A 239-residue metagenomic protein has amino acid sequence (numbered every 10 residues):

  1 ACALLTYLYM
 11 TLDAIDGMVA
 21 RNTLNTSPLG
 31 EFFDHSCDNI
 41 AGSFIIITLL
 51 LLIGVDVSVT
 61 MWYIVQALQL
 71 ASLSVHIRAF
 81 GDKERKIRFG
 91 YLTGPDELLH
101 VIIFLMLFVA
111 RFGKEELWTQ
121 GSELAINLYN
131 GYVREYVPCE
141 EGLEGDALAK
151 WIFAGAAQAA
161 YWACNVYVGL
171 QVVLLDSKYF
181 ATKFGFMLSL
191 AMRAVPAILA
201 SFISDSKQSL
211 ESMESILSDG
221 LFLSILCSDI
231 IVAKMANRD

Functional and structural regions predicted by a protein language model:
A1-E31, I45-L49, T60-S74: Membrane-embedded alpha-helical segments that form the functional core of polytopic membrane enzymes, especially those
A3, D34, A41, W62-V65 (+3 more regions): Alpha-helical transmembrane segments of integral membrane proteins, emphasizing hydrophobic/aromatic residues
T11-I15, S36, I40, I77: Active-site His/Glu-centered metal-binding helix of metallohydrolases
A20, L24-C37, I87-T93: Juxtamembrane helix-capping/reentrant segments at transmembrane boundaries
G30-I46, G94-V101: Alpha-helical transmembrane segments that form the membrane-embedded catalytic/substrate-binding core of multi-pass
I40-I53, I103-V109: Membrane-interfacial alpha-helical segments at the cytosolic side of multi-pass membrane proteins
V55-V59: Membrane-interfacial helix-loop-helix connectors in multipass membrane proteins
Q69-D239: C-terminal membrane-associated helical module and adjoining short loops/tails
